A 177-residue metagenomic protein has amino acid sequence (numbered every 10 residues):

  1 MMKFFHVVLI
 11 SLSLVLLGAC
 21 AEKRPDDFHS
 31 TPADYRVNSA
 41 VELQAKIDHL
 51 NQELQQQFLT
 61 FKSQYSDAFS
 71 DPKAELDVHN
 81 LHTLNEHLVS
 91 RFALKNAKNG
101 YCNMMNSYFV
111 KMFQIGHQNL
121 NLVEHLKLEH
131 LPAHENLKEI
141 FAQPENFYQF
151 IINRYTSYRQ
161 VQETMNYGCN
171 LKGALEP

Functional and structural regions predicted by a protein language model:
M1-H6: Positively charged n-region of N-terminal signal peptides that target proteins for export
V7-L16: Bacterial N-terminal signal peptides
C20-L81, L171-P177: Immediate post-signal-peptide N-terminus of mature secreted/exported proteins
L59, V110-E124, T156, Q160-E163 (+1 more regions): Charged/polar positions within long, soluble alpha-helices
E75-T83, L126-E139: Acidic helix-start/capping segments at beta-turn-to-alpha-helix junctions
H87-E129: Mature extracytoplasmic domains of secretory-pathway proteins
E145-P177: C-terminal partner/receptor-binding element of secreted or periplasmic proteins
